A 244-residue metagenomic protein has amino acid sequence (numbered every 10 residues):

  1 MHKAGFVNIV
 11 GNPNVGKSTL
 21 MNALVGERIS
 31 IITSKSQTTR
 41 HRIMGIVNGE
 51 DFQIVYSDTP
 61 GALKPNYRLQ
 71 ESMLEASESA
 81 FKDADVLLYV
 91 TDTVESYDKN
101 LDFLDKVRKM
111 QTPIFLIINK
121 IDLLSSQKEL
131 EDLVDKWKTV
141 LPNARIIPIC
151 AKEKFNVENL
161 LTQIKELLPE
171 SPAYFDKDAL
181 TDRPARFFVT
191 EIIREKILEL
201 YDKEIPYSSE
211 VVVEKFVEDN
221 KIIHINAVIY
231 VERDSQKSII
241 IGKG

Functional and structural regions predicted by a protein language model:
M1-F81: Conserved G1/Walker A P-loop phosphate-binding module
V10, L20, I43, D58 (+7 more regions): Residue-level signature of catalytic and energy-coupling elements of molecular machines, predominantly ATP/GTP-dependent
V15, K82, V86, K109-T112 (+6 more regions): Non-catalytic alpha-helical coupling and interface elements of nucleotide-dependent molecular machines and regulators
S30-I32, K99, P172-D176, E199-V211: Active-site phosphate-binding and catalytic loops of NTP-dependent enzymes
S36-T38, P60-L63, T93-Y97, I121-L124 (+3 more regions): Conserved nucleotide-binding/hydrolysis micro-motifs of P-loop NTPases
D51, E75-A144, V217-N220: Conserved C-terminal guanine-recognition region of P-loop GTPase G domains, centered on the G4
P113-F115, D122-T181, A185: Canonical P-loop GTPase G-domain recognition
A185-G244: P-loop NTP-binding site
